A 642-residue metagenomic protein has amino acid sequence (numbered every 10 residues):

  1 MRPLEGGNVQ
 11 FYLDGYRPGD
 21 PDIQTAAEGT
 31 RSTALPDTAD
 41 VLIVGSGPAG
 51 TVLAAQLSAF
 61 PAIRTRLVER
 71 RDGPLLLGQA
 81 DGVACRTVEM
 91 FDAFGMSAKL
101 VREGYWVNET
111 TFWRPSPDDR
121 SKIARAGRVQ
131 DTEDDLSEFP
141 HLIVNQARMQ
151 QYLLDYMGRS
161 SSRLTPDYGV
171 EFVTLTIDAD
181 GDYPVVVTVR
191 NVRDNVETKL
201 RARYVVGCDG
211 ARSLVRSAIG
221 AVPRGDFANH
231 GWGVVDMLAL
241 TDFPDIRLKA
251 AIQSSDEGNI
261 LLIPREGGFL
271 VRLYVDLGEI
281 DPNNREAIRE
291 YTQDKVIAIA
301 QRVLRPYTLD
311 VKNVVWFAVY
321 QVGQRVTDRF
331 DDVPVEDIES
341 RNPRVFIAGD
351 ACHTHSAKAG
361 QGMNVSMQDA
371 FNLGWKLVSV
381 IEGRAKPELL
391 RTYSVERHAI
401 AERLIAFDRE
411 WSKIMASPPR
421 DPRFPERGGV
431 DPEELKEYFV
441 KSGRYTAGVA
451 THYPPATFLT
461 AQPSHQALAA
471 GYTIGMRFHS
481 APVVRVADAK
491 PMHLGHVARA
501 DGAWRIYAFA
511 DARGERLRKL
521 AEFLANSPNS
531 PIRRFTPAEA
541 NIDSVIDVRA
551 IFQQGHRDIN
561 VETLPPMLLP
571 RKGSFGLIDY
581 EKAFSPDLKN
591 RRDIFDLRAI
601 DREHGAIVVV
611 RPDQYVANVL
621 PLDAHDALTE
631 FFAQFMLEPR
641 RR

Functional and structural regions predicted by a protein language model:
M1-V41, Q56-I63, D182, S340: Extreme N-terminal leader/targeting segments of oxidoreductases
P3-N8, Y12, L76-S160, S254 (+2 more regions): Active-site-adjacent segment of FAD-dependent monooxygenases/related oxidoreductases
D37-A39, R193-Y204, C208, R341: Core beta-strand elements of the Rossmann-like FAD/NAD(P) dinucleotide-binding domain in flavoenzyme oxidoreductases
T38, S46-A55, L153, G207 (+7 more regions): Conserved mid-domain beta->alpha element of the FAD-binding
A55-D81: Glycine-rich FAD pyrophosphate-binding loop
D155, V185, Y204-G323: Conserved FAD-binding catalytic core of PHBH/FMO-like flavoproteins
S160-V173, L309-V311: A conserved beta-strand/loop element that lines the FAD pocket in flavoprotein oxidoreductases
Y168-V185: A conserved short coil-to-beta-strand element within the FAD-binding core of flavoproteins
